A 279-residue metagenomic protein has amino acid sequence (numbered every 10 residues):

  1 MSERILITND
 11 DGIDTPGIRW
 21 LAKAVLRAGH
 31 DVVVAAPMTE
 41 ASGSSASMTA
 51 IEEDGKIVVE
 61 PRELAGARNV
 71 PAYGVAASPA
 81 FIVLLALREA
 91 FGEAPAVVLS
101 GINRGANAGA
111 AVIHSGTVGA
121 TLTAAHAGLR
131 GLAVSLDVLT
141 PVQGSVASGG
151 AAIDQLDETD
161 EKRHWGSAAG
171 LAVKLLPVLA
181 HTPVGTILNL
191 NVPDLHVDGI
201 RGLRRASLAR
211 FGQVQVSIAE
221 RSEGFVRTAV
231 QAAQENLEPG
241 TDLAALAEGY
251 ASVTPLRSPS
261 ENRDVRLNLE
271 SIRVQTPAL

Functional and structural regions predicted by a protein language model:
S2-I5, R19-E89, E93-A94: A cross-family phosphate/adenosyl-ligand binding-site feature
D11-P16, E223-G224: Short acidic, Gly/Ser-rich segments with clustered Asp/Glu that frequently serve as metal-coordination loops in enzyme
A24, A120-A125: Hydrophobic/aromatic ligand-binding patch that stacks against planar heteroaromatic rings of cofactors or nucleotides
V33-A35, Y73, L99, R130-V134 (+1 more regions): Hydrophobic/aromatic beta-strand patches that form the interior of the parallel beta-sheet core in alpha/beta enzyme
V97-A106: Short acidic, glycine-rich surface-loop motifs adjacent to enzyme active sites
A106-S115: Glycine/threonine-rich flexible loop motifs
A125-G150: Glycine-rich phosphate/pyrophosphate-binding loops and their adjacent beta-strand/loop elements at enzyme active sites
G149-L279: Electrostatically charged, flexible surface regions
